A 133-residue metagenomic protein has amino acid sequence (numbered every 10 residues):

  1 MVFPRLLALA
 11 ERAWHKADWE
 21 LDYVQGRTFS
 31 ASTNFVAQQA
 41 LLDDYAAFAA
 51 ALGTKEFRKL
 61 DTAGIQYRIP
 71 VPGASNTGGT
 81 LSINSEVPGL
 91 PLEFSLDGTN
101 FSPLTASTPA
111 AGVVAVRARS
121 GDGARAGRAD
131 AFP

Functional and structural regions predicted by a protein language model:
F3: Catalytic cores of enzyme domains
L6: Conserved, mostly hydrophobic/aromatic
A17-V24: Short, charged, surface-exposed loops that flank catalytic or proteolytic processing sites
F29, T33-P133: Short, compositionally stereotyped local motifs that mark structural "simplifiers"
